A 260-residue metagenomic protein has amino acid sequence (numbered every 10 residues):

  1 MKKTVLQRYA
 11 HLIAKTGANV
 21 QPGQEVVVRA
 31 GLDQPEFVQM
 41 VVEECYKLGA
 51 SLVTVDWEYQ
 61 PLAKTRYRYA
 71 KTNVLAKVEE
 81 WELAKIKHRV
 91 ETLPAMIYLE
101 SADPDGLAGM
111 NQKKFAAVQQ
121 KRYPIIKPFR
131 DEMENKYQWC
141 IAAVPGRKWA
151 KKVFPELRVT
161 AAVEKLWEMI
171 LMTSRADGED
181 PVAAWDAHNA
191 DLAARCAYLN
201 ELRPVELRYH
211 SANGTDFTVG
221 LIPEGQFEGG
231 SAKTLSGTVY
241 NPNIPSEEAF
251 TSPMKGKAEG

Functional and structural regions predicted by a protein language model:
M1-E259: Active-site bordering "gate/hinge" segments that shape substrate access to catalytic or cofactor-binding pockets
